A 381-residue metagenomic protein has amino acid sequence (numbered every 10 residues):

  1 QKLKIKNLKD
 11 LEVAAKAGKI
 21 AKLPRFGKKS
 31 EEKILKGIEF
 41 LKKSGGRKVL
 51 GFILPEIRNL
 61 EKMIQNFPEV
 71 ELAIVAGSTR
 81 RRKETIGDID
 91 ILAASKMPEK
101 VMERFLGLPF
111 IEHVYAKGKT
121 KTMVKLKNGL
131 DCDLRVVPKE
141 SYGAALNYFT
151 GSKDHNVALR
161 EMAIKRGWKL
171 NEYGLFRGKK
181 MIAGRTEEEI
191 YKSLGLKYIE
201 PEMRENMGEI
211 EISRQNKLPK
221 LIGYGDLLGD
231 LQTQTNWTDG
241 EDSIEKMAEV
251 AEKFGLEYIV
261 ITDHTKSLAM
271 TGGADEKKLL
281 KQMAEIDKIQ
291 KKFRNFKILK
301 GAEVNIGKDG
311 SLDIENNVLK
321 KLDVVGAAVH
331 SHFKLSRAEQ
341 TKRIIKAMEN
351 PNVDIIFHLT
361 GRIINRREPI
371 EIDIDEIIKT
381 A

Functional and structural regions predicted by a protein language model:
Q1-T122, G143-A144, I164-Y173, R177-G178 (+2 more regions): Accessory alpha-helical DNA-binding modules that contact the DNA backbone or grooves
K4, E69, D88, G255 (+2 more regions): Short loop/turn motifs at secondary-structure junctions
K6, A14, G45, G51-N59 (+4 more regions): Extended substrate/RNA-proximal surfaces in nucleic-acid metabolism proteins
L11, G27, G77, D90 (+7 more regions): Divalent metal-coordination and catalytic microenvironments
I57-V101, Y224-K292, K300-G301: Phosphate-binding active sites in nucleotide-utilizing proteins
K127-G129: Glycine-centered tight beta-turn/hairpin loop motif at sheet-sheet or coil-to-beta transitions
D131-V137: A short acidic-to-branched-hydrophobic micro-motif
A144-T150: Short, solvent-exposed helix-loop connector elements
